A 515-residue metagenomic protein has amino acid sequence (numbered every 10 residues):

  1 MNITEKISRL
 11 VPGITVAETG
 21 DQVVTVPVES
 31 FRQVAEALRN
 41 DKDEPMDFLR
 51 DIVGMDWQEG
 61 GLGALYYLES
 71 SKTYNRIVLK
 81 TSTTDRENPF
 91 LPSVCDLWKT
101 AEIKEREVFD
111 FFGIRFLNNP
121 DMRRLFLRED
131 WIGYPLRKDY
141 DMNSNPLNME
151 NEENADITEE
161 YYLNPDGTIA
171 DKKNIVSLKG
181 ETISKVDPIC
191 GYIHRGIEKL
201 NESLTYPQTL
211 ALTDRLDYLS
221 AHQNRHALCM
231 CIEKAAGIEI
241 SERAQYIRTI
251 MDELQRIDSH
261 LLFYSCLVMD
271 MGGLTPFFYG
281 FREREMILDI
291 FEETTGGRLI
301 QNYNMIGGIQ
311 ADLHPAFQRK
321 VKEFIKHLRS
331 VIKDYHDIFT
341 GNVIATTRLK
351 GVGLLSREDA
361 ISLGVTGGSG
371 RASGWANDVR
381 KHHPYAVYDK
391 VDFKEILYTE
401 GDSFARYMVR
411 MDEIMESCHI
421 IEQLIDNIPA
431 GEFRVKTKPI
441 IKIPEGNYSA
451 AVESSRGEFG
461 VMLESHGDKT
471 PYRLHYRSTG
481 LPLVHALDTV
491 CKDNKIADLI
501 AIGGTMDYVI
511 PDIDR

Functional and structural regions predicted by a protein language model:
M1-G180, S259, G341-T347, G351-G353 (+4 more regions): Terminal low-complexity/charged segments
N2, P165-R515: Active-site bordering "gate/hinge" segments that shape substrate access to catalytic or cofactor-binding pockets
